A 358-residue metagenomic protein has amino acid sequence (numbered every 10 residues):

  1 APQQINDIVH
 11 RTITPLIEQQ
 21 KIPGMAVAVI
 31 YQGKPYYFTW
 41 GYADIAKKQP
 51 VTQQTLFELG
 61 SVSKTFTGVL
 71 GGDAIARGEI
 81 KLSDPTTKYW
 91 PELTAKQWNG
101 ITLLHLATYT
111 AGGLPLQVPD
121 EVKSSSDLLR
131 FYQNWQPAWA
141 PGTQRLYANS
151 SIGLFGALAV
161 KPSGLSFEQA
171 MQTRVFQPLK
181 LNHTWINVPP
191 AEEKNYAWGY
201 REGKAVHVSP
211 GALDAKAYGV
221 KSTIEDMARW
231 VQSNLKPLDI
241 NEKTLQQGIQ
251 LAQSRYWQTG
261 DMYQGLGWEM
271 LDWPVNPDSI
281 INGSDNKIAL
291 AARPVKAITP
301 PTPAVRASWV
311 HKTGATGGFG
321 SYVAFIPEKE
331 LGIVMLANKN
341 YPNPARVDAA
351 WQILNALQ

Functional and structural regions predicted by a protein language model:
A1-F38, V160, L165, Q169-T173 (+1 more regions): Catalytic loop of the DD-peptidase/beta-lactamase superfamily, centered on the K-T-G motif and neighboring
Q4, I8-P15, S61, F66 (+12 more regions): Extracytoplasmic/secreted proteins, especially bacterial periplasmic and envelope-associated proteins
I5, V9, T55, L82 (+5 more regions): Residue-level signature of the cytosolic catalytic core of signaling kinases
E18-A26, A46-L106, P137-S151, A215-Y218 (+2 more regions): Short active-site loop at a secondary-structure junction that contains or immediately precedes the catalytic residue(s)
Y36, K47-Q49, P115-Q117, P277-D278: Short, solvent-exposed loop/turn elements at domain surfaces
F38-W40, L116-E121, I186-P190, A345-V347: Short, solvent-exposed loop/turn and secondary-structure capping segments
A46, S126-A138, G199-L213, P300-A307: The feature captures the short pre-catalytic strand/loop hairpin that immediately precedes and shapes the active-site
E58-V62, A74-L114, V118, N134-Q136 (+3 more regions): Active-site helix/loop module of the DD-peptidase/beta-lactamase fold, centered on the serine-lysine SxxK catalytic
